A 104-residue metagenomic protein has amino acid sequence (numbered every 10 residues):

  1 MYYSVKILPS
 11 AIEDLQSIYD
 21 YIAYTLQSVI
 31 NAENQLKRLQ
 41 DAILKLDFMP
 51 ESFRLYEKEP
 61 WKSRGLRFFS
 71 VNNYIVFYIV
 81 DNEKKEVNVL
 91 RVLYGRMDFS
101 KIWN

Functional and structural regions predicted by a protein language model:
M1, G65, G95-F99: Glycine-rich, flexible loop/turn motifs
M1-R38: Arg/Lys-rich, positively charged N-terminal/basic patches that mediate binding to nucleic acids
D20, D41-L44, R91: Generic alpha-helical structural context detector
L36, Q40-I43, S70: Generic structural concept
D47-P50: Short proline/glycine- and basic residue-enriched helix-capping loop/turn segments at helix->loop/beta transitions
S52-N82: Basic/aromatic recognition patch in beta-strand/loop cores that engages polyanionic ligands
V71-I75, I79-N104: Enriched for short, Lys/Arg-rich terminal
